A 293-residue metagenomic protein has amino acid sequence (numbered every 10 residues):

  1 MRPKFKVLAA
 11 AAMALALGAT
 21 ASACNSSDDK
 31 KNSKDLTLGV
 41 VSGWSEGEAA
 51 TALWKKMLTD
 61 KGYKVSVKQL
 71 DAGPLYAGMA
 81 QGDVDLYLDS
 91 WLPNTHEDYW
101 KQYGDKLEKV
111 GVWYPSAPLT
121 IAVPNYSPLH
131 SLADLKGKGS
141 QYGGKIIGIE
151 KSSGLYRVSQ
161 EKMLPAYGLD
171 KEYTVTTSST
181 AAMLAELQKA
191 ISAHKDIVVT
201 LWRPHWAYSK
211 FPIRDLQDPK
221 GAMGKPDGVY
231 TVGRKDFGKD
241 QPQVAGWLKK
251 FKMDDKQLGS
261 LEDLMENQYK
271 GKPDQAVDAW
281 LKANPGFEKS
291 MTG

Functional and structural regions predicted by a protein language model:
A19-A23: C-terminal motif of bacterial Sec signal peptides marking the signal peptidase cleavage site
N25-D28: Bacterial signal peptide processing site
N32-E46, Y63-K68, G143-I147, L248: Short, well-ordered beta-strand elements
S42-S45, S66-G78, T174-E186: Short helix-initiation/N-cap motifs at beta->coil->alpha
L53-K61, Y142-Y173: Ligand-binding cleft/hinge of the Venus flytrap
V84-L88, V158-G221: Ligand-binding pocket segment of bilobal, Venus flytrap-like solute-binding proteins
D105-S152: A conserved helix-loop-strand patch within extracytoplasmic ligand-binding domains of the periplasmic binding
P118-P128, D227-Q241: A bilobed periplasmic-binding-protein/Venus flytrap-type ligand-binding module shared by bacterial periplasmic
